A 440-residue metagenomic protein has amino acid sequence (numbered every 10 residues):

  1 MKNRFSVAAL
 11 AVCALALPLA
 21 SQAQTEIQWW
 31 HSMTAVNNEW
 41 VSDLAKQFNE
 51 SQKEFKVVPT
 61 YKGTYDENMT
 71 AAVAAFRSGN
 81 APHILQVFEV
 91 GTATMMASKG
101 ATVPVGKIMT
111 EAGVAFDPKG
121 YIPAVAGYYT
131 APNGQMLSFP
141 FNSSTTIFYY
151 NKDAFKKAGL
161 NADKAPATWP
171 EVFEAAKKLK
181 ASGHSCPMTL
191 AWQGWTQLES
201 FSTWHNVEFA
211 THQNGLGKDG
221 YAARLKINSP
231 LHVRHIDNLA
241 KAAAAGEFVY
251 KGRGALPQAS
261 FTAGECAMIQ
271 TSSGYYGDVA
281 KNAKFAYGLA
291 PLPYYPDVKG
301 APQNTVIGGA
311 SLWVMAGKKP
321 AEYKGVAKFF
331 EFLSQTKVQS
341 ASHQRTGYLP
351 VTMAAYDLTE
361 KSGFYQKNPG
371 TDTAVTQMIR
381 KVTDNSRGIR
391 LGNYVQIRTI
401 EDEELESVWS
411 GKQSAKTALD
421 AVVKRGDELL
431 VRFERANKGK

Functional and structural regions predicted by a protein language model:
S32, Q197-S200, V207, V233-G325: Extracytoplasmic/periplasmic substrate-binding proteins
Q47-Y121, K157-G159, K164-A167, A267-M268 (+4 more regions): Extracytoplasmic "Venus flytrap"/periplasmic binding protein-like
A74, P82-H83, V114-A154, C186 (+2 more regions): A structural signal for short loop-to-beta-strand junctions that line the ligand-binding cleft of periplasmic/secreted
F88-I147, F173, E199-T203, G288-P291 (+3 more regions): Hinge/lid segment of periplasmic solute-binding proteins
T94, K99, T110, S273-F285 (+2 more regions): C-terminal lobe and pocket-closing loops of periplasmic/extracytoplasmic Venus-flytrap solute-binding proteins
T130-F141, T146, K156, P170-A223 (+1 more regions): Extracytoplasmic/periplasmic solute-binding protein
K156, A162, Q377-K440: Conserved C-terminal helix/tail region of periplasmic/extracytoplasmic solute-binding proteins
F173-K178, G217-K251: Glycine-centered hinge/linker elements that transmit conformational signals in sensory and ligand-binding systems
